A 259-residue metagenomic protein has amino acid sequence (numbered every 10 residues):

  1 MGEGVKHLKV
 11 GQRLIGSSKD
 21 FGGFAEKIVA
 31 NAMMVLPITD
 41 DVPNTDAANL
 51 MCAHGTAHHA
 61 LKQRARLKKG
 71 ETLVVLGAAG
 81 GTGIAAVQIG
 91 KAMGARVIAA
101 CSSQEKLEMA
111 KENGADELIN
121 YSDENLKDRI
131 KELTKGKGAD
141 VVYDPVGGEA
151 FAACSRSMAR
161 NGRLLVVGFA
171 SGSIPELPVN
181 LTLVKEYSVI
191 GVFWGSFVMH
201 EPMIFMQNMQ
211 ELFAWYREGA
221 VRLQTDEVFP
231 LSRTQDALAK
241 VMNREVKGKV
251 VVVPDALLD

Functional and structural regions predicted by a protein language model:
M1-D20, D41: A glycine-/small-residue-rich N-terminal strand-loop-strand element that serves as the cofactor-binding glycine loop
K9-V10, P43, K68, A159: Residue-level recognition of short, solvent-exposed, well-ordered loop/turn junctions that link secondary-structure
V10, A48-E124: Mid-domain Rossmann-like dinucleotide-binding core that forms the NAD(H)/NADP(H) cofactor-binding site
I15, V74, V142-Y143: N-terminal Rossmann-like NAD(P) cofactor-binding module of classical short-chain dehydrogenase/reductase
K19-M33: A structural motif shared across PLP-dependent enzymes of the aminotransferase-like
G77-A78, V146, F169: NAD(P)H cofactor-binding loop motif with strongest signal on the N-terminal glycine-rich segment
M93, C101-Q104, E149-V221, V253-D259: Glycine-rich phosphate-binding loop and adjacent beta-alpha segment of Rossmann(oid) nucleotide-cofactor-binding
N125-G136: Short amphipathic alpha-helix with an adjacent loop that forms part of the alpha/beta core around
